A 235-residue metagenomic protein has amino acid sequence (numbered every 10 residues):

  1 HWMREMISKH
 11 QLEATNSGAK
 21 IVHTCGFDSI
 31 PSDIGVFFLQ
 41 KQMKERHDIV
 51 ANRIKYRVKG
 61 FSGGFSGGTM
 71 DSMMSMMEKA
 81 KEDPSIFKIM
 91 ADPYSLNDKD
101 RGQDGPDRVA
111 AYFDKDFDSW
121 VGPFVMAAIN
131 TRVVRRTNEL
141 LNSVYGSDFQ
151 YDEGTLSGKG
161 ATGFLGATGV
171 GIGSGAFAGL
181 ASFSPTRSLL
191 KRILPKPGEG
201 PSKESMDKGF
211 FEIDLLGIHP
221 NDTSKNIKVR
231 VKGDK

Functional and structural regions predicted by a protein language model:
H1-A19: Rossmann-fold NAD(P)-binding glycine/threonine-rich loop
W2, G26-D33: Gly/Ser/Thr-rich loops at beta-strand to alpha-helix junctions that form or flank small-molecule/cofactor-binding
T15-G18, S29-I30, K41-K235: C-terminal catalytic/substrate-binding lobe primarily of soluble NAD(P)-dependent oxidoreductases
